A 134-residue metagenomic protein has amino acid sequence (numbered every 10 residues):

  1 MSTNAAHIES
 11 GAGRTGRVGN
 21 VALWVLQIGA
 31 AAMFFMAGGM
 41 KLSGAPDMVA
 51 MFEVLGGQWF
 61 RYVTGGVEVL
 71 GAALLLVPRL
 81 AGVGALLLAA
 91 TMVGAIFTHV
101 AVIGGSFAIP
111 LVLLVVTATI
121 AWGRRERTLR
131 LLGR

Functional and structural regions predicted by a protein language model:
S2-R134: Membrane-interface extramembranous regions
